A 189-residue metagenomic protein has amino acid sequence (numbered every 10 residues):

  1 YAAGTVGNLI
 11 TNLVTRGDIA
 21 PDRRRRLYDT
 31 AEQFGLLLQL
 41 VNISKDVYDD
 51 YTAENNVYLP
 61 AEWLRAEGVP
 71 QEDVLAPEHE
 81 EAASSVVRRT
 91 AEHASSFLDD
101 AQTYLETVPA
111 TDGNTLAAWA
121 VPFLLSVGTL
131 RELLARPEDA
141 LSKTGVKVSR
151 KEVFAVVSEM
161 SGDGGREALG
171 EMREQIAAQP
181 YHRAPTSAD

Functional and structural regions predicted by a protein language model:
Y1-G35, D50-D189: Catalytic cores of Mg2+-dependent Asp-rich isoprenoid enzymes
L38-Y51: Acidic (Asp/Glu-rich) catalytic motifs at the cytosolic membrane interface
